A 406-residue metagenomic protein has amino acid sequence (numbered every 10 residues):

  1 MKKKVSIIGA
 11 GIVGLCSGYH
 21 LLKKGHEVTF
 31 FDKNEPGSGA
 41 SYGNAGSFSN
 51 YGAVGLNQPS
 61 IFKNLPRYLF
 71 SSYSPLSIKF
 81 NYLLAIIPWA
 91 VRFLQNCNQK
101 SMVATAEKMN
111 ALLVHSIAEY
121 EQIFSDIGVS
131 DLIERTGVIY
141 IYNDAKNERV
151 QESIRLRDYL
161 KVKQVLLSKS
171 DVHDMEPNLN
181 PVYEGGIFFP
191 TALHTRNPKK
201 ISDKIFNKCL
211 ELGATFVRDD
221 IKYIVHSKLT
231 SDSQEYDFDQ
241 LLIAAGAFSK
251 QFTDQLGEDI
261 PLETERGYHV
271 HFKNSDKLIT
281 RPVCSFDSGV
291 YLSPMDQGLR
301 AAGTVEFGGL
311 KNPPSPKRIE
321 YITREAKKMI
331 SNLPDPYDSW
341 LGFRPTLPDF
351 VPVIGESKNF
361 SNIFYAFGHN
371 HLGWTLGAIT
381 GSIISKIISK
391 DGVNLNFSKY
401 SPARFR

Functional and structural regions predicted by a protein language model:
K3-F30: N-terminal Rossmann-like FAD-binding beta1-loop-alpha1 element of flavoenzymes
K23-G43: Glycine-rich FAD pyrophosphate-binding loop
G46-F48, G52-N96, Y236-S361: Active-site substrate-recognition segment that forms the wall of the catalytic cavity or substrate channel
I87-K204: Rossmann-like flavin
T136, I141-A145, S170-M175, T264-E265 (+3 more regions): Flavin (FAD/FMN) cofactor-binding core of flavoprotein oxidoreductases
L167-D171, M175, T215-K228: A conserved short coil-to-beta-strand element within the FAD-binding core of flavoproteins
